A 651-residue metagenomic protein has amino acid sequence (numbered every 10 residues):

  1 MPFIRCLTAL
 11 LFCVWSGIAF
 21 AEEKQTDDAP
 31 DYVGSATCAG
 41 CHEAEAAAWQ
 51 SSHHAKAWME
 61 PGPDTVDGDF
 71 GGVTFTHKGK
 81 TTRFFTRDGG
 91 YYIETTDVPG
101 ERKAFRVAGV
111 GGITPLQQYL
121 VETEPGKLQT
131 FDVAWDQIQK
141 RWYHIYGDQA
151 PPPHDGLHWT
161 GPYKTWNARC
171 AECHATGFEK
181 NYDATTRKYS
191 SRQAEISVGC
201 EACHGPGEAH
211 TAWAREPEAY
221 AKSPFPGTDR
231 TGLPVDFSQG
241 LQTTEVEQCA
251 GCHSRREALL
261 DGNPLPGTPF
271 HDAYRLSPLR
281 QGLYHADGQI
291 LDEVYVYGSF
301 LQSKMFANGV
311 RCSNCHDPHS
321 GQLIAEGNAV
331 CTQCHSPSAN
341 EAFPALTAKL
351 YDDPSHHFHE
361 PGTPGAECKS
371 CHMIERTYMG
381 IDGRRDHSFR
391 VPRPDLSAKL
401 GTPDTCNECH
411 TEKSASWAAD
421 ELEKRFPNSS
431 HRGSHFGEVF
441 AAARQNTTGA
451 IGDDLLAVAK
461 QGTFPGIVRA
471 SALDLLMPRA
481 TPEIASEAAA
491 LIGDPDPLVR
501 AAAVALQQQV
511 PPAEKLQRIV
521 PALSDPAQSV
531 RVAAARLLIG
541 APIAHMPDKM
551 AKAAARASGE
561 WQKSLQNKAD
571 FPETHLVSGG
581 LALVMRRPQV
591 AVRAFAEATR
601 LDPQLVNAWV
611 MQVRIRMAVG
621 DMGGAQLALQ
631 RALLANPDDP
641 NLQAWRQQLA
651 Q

Functional and structural regions predicted by a protein language model:
Y32, A36, A44-G112, Q118-T123 (+4 more regions): Primarily the internal scaffold of c-type cytochrome electron-transfer domains, especially repeated/multiheme c-type
H435-N446, I467-A480, A490, L498-P512 (+4 more regions): Structural detector for internal amphipathic alpha-helices that build alpha-solenoid repeat scaffolds
T448-A459, T481-G493, P511-A522, H545-Q562: Amphipathic alpha-helical scaffolding segments comprising HEAT/armadillo-like alpha-solenoid repeats
R479, D494-P495, V510, D525-P526 (+3 more regions): Structural marker of alpha-solenoid helical repeat scaffolds
S564, E597-A598, R631-A632: Canonical positions in the second alpha-helix
